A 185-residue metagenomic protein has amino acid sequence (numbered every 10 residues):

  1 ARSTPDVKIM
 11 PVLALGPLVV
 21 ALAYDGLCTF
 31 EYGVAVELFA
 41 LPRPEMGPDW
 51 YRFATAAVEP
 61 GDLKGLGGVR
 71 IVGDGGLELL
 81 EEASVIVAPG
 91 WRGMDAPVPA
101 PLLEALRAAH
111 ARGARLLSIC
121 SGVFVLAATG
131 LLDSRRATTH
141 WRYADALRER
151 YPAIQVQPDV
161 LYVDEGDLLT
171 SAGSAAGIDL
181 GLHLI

Functional and structural regions predicted by a protein language model:
A1-L116, F124-T129, P158: Extended, subdomain-level signal for the structured scaffold at the beginning of enzyme domains
G16-V19, R136, D167: Residues that mark the start of a beta-strand
F30, V34, R142, A172-A176: Conserved active-site and cofactor/substrate-binding residues in soluble primary-metabolism enzymes
L116-L117, T138, Q157, L169: Structural detector of well-ordered beta-strand residues that form the stable sheet scaffold of enzyme domains
F124-L132, V163, I178-D179: Acidic/polar active-site rim loop that often engages polyanionic ligands
L132-L161: A conserved active-site-flanking secondary-structure segment within enzyme catalytic domains
V160-I185: Conserved anion/nucleotide-ligand pocket segment
